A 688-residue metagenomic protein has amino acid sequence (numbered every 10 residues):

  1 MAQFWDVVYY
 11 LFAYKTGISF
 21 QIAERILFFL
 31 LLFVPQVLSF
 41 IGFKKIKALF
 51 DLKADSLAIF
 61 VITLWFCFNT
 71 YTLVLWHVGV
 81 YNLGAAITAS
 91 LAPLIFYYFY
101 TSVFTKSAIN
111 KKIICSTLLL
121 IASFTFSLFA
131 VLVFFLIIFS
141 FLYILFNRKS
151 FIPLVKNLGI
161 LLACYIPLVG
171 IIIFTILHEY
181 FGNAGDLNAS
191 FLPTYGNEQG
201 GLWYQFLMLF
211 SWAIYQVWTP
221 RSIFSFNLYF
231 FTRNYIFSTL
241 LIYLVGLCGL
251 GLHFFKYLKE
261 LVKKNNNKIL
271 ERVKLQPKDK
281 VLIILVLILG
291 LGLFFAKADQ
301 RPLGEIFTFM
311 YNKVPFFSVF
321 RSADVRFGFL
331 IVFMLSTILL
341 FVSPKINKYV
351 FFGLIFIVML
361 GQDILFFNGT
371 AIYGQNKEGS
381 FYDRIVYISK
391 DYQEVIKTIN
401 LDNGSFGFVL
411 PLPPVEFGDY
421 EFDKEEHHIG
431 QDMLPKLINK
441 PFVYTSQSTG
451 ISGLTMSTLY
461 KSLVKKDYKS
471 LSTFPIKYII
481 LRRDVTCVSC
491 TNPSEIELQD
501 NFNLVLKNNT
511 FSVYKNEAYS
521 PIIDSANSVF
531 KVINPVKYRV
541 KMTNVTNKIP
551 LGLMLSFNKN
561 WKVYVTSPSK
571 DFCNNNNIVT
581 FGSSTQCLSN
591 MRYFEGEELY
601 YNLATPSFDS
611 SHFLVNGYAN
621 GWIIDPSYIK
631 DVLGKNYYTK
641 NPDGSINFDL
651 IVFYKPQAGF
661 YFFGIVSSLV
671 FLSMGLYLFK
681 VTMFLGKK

Functional and structural regions predicted by a protein language model:
M1, L162, P167-F254: Periplasmic/ER-lumenal interhelical loops and adjacent helix-loop junctions in multi-pass membrane proteins
M1-P35, F68-T88, G196-S222, D299-K313 (+3 more regions): Membrane-interface coil-to-helix junctions
F29-K45, D55-V103, I109-L145, N157-T175 (+2 more regions): Membrane-embedded helix bundles of polyisoprenyl
N69, L354-D383, P411-P413, A518-S520 (+1 more regions): Transmembrane alpha-helical segments
C115, N508-S512, Y519-K688: Active-site-proximal, structured, solvent-exposed surfaces of multi-pass membrane proteins that position macromolecular
S116-T117, S150-F174, A189-E198, D279-L291 (+1 more regions): Hydrophobic alpha-helical membrane-interfacial segments at the cytosolic entry of transmembrane helices
F141, S222, I236-L282, V286-F294 (+3 more regions): Hydrophobic, aromatic-rich transmembrane alpha-helices and their immediate juxtamembrane boundary segments
A298-L303, F367-N376, N403-F474, N558 (+1 more regions): Extracytoplasmic/lumenal acceptor-recognition loop(s) of multi-pass membrane glycoenzymes
